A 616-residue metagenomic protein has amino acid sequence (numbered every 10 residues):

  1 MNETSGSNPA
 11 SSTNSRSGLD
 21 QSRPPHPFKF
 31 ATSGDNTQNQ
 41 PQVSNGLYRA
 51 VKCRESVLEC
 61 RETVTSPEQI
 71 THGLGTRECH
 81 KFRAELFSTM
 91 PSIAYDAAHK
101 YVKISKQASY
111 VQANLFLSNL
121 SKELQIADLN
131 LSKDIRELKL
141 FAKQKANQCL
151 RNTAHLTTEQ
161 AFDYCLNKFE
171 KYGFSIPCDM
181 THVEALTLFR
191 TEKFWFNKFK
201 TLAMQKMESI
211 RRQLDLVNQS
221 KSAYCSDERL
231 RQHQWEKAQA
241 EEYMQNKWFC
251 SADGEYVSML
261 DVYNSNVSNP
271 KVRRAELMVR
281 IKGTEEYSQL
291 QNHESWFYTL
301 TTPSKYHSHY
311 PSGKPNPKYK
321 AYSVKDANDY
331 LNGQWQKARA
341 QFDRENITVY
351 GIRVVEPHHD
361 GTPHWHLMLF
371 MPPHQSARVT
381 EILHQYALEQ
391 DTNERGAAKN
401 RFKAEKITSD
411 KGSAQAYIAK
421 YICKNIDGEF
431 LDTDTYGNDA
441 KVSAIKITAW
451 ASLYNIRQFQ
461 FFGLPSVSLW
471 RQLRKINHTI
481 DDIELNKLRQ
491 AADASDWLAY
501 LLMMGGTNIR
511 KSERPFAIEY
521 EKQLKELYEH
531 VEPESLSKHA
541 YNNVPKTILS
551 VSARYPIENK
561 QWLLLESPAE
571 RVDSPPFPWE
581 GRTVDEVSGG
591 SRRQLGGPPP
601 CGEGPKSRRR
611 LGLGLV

Functional and structural regions predicted by a protein language model:
M1-G361, P373-V616: Right-hand nucleic-acid polymerase module
M368-P372: Short hydrophobic/aromatic beta-strand micro-patches that form the beta-sheet surface supporting nucleotide- or nucleic
